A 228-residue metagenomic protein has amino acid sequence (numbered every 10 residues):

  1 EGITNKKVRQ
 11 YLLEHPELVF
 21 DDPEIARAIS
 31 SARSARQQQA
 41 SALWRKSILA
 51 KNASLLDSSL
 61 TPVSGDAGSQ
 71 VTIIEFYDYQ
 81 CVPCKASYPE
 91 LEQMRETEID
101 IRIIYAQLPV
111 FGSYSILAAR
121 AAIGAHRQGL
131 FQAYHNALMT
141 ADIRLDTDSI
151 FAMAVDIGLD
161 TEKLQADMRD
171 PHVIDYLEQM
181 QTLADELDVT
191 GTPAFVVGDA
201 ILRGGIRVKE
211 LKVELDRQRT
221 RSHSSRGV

Functional and structural regions predicted by a protein language model:
E1-F111, R169, D175-E186, G191 (+1 more regions): Extracytoplasmic thiol/disulfide redox context detector
P109-T192, V196-V228: Cysteine-centric redox/oxidoreductase cores and disulfide-bonded domains
